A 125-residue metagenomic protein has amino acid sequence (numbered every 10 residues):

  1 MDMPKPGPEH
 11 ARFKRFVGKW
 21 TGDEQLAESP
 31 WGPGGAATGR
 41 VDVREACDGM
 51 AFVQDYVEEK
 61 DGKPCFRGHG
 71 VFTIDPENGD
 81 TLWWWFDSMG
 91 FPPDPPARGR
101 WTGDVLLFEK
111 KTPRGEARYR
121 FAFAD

Functional and structural regions predicted by a protein language model:
M1-D125: Hydrophobic small-molecule pocket/channel-lining residues, especially in calycin-type beta-barrels
